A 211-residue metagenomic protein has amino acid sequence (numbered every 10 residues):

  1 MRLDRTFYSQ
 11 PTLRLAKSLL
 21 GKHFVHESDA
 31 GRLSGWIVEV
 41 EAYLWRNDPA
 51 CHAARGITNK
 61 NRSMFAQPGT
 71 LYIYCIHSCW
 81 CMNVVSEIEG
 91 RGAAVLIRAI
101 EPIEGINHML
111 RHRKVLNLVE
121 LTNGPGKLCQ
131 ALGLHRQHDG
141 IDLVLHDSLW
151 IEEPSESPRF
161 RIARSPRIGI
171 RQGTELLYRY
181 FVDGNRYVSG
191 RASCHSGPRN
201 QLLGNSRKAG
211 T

Functional and structural regions predicted by a protein language model:
M1-T211: Conserved, well-structured core segments that form or line functional sites
